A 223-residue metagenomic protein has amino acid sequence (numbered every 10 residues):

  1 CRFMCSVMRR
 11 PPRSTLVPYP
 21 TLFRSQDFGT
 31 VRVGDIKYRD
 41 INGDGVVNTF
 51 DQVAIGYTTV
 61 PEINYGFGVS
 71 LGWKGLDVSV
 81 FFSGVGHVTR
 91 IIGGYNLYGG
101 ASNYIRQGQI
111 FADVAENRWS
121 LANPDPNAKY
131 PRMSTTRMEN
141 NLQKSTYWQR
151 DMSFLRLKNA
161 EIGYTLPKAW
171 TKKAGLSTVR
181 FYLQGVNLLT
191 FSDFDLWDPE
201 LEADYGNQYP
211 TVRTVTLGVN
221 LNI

Functional and structural regions predicted by a protein language model:
V7-P11, T15-L22: Short, small-residue-biased leader/transition segments that mark boundaries at the very start of proteins
P18-T59, G99-G100, Q109-F111, E116-N123: Conserved small-residue
P20-G29, S102, V114-E116, L121-D125 (+2 more regions): C-terminal beta-signal and terminal closure region of outer-membrane beta-barrel proteins
T30-D35, V85-R180: Extracytoplasmic gating/loop element in the C-terminal half of outer-membrane beta-barrel translocons and assembly
I63, K74-L76, S153, G175-V179 (+1 more regions): Outer-envelope beta-barrel architecture signal
G72, S83-V85, Q184-L188, N222: Outer-membrane beta-barrel pore domains and translocons
G75-S79, A169-W170: Repeated loop/turn-to-beta-strand initiation elements of outer-membrane beta-barrel proteins
V80, F181-L183, V219: Membrane-embedded beta-strand positions of outer-membrane beta-barrel proteins
